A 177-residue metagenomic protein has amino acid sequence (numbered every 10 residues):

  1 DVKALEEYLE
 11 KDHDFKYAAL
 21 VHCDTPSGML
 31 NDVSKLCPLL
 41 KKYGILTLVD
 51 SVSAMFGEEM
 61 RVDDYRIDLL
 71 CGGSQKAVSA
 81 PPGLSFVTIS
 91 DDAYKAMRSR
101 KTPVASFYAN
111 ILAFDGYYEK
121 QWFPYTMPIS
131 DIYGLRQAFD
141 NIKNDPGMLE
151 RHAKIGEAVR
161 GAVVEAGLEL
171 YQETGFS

Functional and structural regions predicted by a protein language model:
D1-V2, T25-L30, M55-E59, D64 (+2 more regions): Short, well-ordered, mixed-charge alpha-helical segments that flank or form enzyme active sites
V2-S51, F56, L69: Active-site phosphate-binding strand-loop segment of PLP-dependent enzymes
L20-D24, V49-V52, E58, G73-Q75 (+3 more regions): Fold-independent oxyanion-binding glycine-rich loops and adjacent beta-strand/coil segments at enzyme active sites
Y43, Y65-R66, A166: Short, structured coil segments at secondary-structure junctions
D63-Q75: Conserved active-site segment immediately N-terminal to the catalytic lysine that forms the internal aldimine
Q75-G161: Active-site C-terminal subdomain of aminotransferase-like
E169-S177: Conserved PLP-binding catalytic core of the aspartate aminotransferase-like
